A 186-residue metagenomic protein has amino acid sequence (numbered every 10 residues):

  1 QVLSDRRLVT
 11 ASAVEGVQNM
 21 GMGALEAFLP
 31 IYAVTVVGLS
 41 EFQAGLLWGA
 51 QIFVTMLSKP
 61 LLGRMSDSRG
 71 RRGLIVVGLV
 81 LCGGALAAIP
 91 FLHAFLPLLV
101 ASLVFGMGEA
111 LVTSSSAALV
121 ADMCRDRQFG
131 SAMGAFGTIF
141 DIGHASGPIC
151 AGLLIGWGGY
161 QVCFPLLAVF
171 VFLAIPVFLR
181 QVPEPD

Functional and structural regions predicted by a protein language model:
Q1-S12: Juxtamembrane intracellular "pre-TM" segments in multi-pass secondary transporters
A27-F42: Short amphipathic helix-loop junctions that connect adjacent transmembrane helices in Major Facilitator Superfamily/SLC
I52-P60, H144-A145: Residue-level signature of mid-helix packing/kink "hotspots" within the transmembrane helices of 12-pass Major
S58-G70, I155: Helix-to-loop junctions at the C-terminal end of transmembrane segments in multipass secondary transporters
G73-A88: Structural signature of the two symmetry-related core transmembrane helices
A85, L96-V104: Paired small-residue
L111-C124: Intracellular juxtamembrane helix-capping segments at the cytosolic ends of symmetry-related transmembrane helices
L153-V171: A membrane-interface helix-boundary motif in multi-pass transporters
